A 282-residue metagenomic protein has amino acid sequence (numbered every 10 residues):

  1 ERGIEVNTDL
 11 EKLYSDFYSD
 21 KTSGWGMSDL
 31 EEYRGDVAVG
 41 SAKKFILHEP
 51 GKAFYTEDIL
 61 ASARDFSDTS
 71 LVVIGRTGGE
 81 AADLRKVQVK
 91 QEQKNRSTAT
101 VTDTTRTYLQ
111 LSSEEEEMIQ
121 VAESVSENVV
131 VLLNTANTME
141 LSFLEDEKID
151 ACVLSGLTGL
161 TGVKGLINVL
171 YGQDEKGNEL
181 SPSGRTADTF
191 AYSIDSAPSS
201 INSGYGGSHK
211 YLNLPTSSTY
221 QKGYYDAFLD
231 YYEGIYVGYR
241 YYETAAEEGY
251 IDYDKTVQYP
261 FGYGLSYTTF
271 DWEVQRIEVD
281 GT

Functional and structural regions predicted by a protein language model:
E1-T282: C-terminal non-catalytic regions of proteins with extracellular/luminal or membrane-system context
